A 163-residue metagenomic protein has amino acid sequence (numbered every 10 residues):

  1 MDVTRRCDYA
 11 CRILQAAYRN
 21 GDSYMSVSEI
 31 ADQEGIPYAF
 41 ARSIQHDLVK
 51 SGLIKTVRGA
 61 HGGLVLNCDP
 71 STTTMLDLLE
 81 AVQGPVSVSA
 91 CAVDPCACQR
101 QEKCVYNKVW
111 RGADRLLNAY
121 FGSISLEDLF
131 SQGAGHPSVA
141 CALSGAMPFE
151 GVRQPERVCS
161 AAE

Functional and structural regions predicted by a protein language model:
M1-I13: Short alpha-helical segments that sit at the start of domains
Q15-D22, C68: Short, locally clustered residues in the helix-turn-helix/winged-helix DNA-binding domain
M25-G35: A short alpha-helical element within helix-turn-helix/winged-helix DNA-binding domains across DNA-binding proteins
P37-F40: Short coil turns linking two alpha-helices in DNA-binding domains
I44-S51: Basic amphipathic alpha-helical segments that dock to polyanions
G52-L66: Beta-hairpin "wing" of winged helix-turn-helix
P70-P95, N107-L116: Conserved segment of winged-helix/HTH DNA-binding domains
P95-E163: C-terminal regulatory/oligomerization modules of transcriptional regulators
